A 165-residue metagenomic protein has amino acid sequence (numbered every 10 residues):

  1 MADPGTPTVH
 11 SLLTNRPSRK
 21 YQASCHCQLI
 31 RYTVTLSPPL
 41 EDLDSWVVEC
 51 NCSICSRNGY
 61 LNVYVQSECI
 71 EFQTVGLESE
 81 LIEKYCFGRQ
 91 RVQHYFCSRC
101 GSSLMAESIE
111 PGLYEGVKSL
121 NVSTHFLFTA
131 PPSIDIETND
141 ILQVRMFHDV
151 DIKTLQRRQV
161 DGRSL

Functional and structural regions predicted by a protein language model:
M1-S24, L29-L165: A short Gly-Trp-Pro
